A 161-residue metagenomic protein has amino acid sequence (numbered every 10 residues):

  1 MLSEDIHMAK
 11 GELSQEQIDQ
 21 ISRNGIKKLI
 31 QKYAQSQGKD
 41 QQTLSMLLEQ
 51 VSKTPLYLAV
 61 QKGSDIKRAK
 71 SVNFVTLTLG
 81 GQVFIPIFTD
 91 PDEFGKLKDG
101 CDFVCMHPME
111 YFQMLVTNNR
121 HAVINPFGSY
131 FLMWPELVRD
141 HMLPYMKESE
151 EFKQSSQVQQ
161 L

Functional and structural regions predicted by a protein language model:
L2-L161: An interfacial alpha-helical scaffold signature
